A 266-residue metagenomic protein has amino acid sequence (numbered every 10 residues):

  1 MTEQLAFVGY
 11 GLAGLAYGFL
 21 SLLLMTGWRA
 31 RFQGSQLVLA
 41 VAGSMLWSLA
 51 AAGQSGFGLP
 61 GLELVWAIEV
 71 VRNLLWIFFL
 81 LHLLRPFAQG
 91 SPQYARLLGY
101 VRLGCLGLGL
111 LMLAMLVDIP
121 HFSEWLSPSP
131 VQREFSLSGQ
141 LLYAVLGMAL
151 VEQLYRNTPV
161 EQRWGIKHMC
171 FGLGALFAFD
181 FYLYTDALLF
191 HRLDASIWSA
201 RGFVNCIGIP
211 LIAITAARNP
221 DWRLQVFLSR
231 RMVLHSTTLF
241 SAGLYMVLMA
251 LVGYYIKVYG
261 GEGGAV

Functional and structural regions predicted by a protein language model:
T2-G18, R29-M148, K167-F179, A195-I209: Individual alpha-helical transmembrane segments in multi-pass integral membrane proteins
L20-L23, F78-L83, Y143-V160, L183 (+1 more regions): Alpha-helical transmembrane segments in multipass membrane proteins, preferentially the mid-helix core
A50-Q54, L62-I68, S136, Q153 (+1 more regions): Interfacial "cap-and-anchor" motif at the non-cytosolic start of specific transmembrane alpha-helices
Q89-P92, R156-Q162: Alpha-helical transmembrane bundle and helix-membrane interface signal in multi-pass integral membrane proteins
